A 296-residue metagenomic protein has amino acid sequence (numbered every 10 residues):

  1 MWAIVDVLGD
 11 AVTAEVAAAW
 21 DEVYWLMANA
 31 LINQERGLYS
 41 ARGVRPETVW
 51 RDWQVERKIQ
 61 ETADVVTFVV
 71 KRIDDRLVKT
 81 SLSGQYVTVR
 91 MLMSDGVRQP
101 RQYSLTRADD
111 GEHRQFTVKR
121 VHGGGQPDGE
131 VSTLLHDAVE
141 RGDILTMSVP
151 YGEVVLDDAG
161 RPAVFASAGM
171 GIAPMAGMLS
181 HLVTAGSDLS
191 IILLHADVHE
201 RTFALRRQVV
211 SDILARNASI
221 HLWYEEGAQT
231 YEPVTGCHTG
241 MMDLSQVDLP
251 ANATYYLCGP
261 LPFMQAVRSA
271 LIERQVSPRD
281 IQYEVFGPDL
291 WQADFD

Functional and structural regions predicted by a protein language model:
M1-W53: Long, amphipathic alpha-helical coupling/dimerization segments that relay conformational signals between
A18, I191-D296: Reductase modules of NAD(P)H-dependent flavoproteins
V44-I144, D197-H199, V210, Y224-G227: Ferredoxin-reductase
G84, G171, P260: Short, conserved phosphate/pyrophosphate- and ester-handling motifs at nucleotide-, phospho-/glycolipid
R101-R114, D157-G169, R274: Short, compositionally biased
S148-G160: A short, basic/flexible loop-to-alpha-helix module at the beginning of a structural domain
V155, V164-A166, M170-T184: Phosphate-binding glycine-rich loops and their immediate beta-loop-alpha structural context
